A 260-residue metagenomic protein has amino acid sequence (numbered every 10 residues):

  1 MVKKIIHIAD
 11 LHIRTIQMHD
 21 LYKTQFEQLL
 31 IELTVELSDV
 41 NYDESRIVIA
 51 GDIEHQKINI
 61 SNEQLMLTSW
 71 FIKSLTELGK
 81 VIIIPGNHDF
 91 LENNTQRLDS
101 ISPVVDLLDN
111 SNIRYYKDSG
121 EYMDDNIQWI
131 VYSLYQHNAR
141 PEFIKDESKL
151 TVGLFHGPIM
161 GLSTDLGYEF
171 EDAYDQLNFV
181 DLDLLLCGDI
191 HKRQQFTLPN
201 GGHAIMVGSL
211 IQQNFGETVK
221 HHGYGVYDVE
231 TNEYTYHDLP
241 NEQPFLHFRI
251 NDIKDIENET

Functional and structural regions predicted by a protein language model:
M1, Y42, V229-T260: Accessory, non-catalytic peripheral segments of nucleic-acid enzymes
M1-F71, E77, F143-K149: N-terminal active-site segment of His-dependent metallophosphoesterases
I6, Q128-I130, G225, P244: Conserved beta-strand elements of the Class I
H7-A9, R46-D52, K80-N87, Y115-S119 (+4 more regions): Active-site neighborhood of phospho(di)ester-bond hydrolases with catalytic His/Asp-centered motifs
I13, H55, I159, K192 (+1 more regions): Short, glycine/acidic-enriched loop or turn micro-motifs at the edges of active sites
Q17-H19, G51-F71, F90-D109, F196-N200 (+1 more regions): Metal-dependent catalytic neighborhoods of phosphoester/phosphodiester hydrolases
T68, S74, D89-Q176, H203 (+1 more regions): Conserved catalytic scaffold of divalent metal-dependent phosphoesterases
D165-E233: Conserved beta-sheet core of the metallophosphoesterase superfamily
